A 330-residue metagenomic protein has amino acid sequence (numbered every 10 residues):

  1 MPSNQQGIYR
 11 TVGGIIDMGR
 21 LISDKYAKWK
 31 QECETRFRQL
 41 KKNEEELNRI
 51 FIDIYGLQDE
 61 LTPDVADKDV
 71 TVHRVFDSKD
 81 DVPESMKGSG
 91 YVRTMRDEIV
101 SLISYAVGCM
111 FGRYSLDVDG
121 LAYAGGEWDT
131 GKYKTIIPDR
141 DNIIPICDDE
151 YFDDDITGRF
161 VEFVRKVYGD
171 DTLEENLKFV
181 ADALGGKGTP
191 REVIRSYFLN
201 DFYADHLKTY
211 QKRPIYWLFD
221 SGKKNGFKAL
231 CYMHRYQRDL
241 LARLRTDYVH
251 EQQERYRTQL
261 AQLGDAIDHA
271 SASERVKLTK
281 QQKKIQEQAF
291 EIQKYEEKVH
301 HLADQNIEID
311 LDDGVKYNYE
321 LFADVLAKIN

Functional and structural regions predicted by a protein language model:
M1-N330: S-adenosyl-L-methionine
